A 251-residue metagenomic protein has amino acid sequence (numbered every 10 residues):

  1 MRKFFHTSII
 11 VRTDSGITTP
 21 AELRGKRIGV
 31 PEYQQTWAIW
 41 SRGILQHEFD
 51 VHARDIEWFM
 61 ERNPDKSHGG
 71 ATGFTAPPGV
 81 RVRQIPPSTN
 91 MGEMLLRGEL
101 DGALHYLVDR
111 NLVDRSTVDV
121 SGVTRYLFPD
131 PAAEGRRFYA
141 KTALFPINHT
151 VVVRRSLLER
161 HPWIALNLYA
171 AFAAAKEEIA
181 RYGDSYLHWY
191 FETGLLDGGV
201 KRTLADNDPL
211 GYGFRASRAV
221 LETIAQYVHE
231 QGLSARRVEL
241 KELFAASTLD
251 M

Functional and structural regions predicted by a protein language model:
M1-S67: Short, glycine-/small- and polar/acidic-enriched structural segments that line small-molecule recognition paths
T7, K26, H149-V151, D208: Short amphipathic alpha-helical segments
T18, I56-E93, E239-D250: Short helix-initiation/N-cap motifs at beta->coil->alpha
G29-Y33, W37, R83, Y212 (+1 more regions): Conserved aromatic-histidine-acidic binding/catalytic patches
R42-G43, G92, A225: Short glycine-/small-residue-rich flexible loop motifs, especially phosphate/cofactor-binding loops
H68-D184: Pocket-lining segment of extracytoplasmic ligand-binding domains
V152, L157-E230: Secondary-structure end/capping motifs
A219-M251: Tryptophan-rich aromatic "cage" segments
